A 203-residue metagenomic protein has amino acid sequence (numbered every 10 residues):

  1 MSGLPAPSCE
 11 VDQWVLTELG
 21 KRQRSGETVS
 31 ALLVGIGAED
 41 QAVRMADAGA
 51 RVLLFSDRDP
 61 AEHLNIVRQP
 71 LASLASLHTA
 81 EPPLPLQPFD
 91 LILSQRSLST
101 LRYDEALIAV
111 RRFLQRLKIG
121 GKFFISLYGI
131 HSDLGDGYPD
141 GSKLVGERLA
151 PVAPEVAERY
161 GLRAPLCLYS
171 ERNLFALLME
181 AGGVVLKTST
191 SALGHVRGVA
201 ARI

Functional and structural regions predicted by a protein language model:
M1-A31, I36-L84, K122-I203: Class I (Rossmann-like) S-adenosyl-L-methionine-dependent methyltransferase catalytic domain, capturing the SAM-binding
L32, L91, L114-L117: Generic leucine side-chain signal with a strong bias for well-ordered alpha-helical environments
P83-I92: A short acidic, Gly/Pro-enriched loop at the edge of an enzyme's catalytic core that lines a small-molecule cofactor
S94-S97, A106: A short beta-strand submotif of the Rossmann-like class I SAM-dependent methyltransferase core that lines
S99-L101: A short His-aromatic
Y103-E105, D136: Conserved catalytic-core motifs of eukaryotic protein kinase domains, centered on the activation segment
E105-I108, N173: An acidic, carboxylate-rich microenvironment
L107-I119: A short glycine-rich, Lys/Arg-flanked "PGG" loop and its adjoining helix->strand segment in the class I
